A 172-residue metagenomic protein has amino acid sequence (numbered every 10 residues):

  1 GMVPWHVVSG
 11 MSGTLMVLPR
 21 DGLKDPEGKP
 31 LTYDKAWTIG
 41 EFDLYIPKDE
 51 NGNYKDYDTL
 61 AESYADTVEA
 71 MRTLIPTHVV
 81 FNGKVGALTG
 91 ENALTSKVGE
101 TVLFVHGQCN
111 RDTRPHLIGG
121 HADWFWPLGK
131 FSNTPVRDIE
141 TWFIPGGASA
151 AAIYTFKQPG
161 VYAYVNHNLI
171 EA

Functional and structural regions predicted by a protein language model:
G1-A172: Copper-binding active sites and cupredoxin-like electron-transfer domains, recognizing His/Cys-rich ligand loops
